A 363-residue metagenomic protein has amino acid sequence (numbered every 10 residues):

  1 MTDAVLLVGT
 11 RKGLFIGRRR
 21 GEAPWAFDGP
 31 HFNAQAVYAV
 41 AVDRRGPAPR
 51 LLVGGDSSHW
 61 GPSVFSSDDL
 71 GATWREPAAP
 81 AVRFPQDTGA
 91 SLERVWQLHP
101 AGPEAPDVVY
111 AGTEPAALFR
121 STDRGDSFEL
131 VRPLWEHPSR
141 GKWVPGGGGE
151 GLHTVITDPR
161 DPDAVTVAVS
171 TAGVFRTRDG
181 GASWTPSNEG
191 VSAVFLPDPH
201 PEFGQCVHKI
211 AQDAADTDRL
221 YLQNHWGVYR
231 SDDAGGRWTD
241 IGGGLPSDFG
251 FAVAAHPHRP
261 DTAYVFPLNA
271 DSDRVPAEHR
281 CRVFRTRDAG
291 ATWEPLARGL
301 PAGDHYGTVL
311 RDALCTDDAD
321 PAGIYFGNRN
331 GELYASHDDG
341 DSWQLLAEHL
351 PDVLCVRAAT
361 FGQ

Functional and structural regions predicted by a protein language model:
M1-Q363: Extracellular glycan-interacting surfaces
